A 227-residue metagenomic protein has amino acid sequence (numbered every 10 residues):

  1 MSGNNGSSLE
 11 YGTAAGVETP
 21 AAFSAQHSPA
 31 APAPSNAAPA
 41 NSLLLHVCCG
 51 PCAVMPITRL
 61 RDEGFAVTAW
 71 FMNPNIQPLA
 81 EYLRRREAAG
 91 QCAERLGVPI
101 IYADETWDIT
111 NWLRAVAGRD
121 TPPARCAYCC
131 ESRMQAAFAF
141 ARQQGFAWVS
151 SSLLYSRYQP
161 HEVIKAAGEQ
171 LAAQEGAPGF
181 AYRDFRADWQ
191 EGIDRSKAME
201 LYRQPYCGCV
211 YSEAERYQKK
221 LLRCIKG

Functional and structural regions predicted by a protein language model:
S2-G227: Nucleotide-activated chemistry modules centered on ATP-dependent adenylation/adenylyltransferase
